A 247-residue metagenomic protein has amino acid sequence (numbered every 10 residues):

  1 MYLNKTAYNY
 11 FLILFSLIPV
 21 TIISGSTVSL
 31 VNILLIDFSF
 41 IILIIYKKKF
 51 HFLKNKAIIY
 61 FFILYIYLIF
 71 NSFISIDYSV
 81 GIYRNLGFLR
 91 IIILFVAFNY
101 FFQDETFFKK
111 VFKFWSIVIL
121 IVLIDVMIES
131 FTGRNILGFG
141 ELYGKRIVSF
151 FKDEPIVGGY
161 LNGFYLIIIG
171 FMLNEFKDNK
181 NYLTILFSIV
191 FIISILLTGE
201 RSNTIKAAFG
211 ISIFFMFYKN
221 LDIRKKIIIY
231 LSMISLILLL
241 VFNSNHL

Functional and structural regions predicted by a protein language model:
M1-V80, Y100-S116, F171-Y182, I223-L231: Transmembrane signal-anchor hairpin modules in multi-pass inner-membrane enzymes, especially those that act on
N9, G87, G158: Aromatic-acidic/polar surface patches that form glycan- and anion
S16-P19, D37, I69, I93 (+4 more regions): Alpha-helical transmembrane segments of multi-pass inner-membrane proteins
I42-I44, R84, R90-I91, K219-N220: Short, surface-exposed linear patches
V80-G87, L142-V148: Non-cytosolic membrane-interface motifs at loop->transmembrane helix junctions
I82-N85, F98, Y165, I169: Generic hydrophobic alpha-helical segments
G87-Y100: Hydrophobic transmembrane alpha-helices
H246-L247: Aromatic-rich transmembrane-lumenal/periplasmic boundary elements in polytopic membrane proteins
